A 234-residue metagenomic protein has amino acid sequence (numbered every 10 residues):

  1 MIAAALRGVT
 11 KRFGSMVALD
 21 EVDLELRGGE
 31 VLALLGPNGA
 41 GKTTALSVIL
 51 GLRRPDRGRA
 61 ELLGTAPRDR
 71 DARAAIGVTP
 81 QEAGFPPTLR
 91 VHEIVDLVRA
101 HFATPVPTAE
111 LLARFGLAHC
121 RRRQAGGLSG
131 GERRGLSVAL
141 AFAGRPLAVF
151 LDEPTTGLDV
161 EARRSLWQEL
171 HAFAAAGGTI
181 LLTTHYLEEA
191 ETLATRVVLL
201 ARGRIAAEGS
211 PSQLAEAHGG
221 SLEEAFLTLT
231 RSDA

Functional and structural regions predicted by a protein language model:
G58-A72: Conserved ABC transporter NBD signature motif
D96, A100, P105-C120: Conserved ABC ATPase "signature" region
Q124-L128: Conserved ABC ATPase signature
V149-E153: Catalytic Walker B motif of ABC-type/P-loop ATPase nucleotide-binding domains
R163-A176: Helical segment within the ABC ATPase nucleotide-binding domain
E208-G209: ABC ATPase "signature
